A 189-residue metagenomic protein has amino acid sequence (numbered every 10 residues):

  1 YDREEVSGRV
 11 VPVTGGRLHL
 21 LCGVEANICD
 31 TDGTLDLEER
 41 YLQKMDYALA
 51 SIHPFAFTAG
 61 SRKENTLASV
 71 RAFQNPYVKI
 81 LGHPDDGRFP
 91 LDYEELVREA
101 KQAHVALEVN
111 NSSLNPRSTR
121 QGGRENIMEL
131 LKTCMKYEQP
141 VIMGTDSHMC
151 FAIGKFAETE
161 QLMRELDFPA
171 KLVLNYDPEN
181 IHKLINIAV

Functional and structural regions predicted by a protein language model:
Y1-V109, R164-L166, L172-V173, N180-V189: Extended substrate/RNA-proximal surfaces in nucleic-acid metabolism proteins
I28, R88, L114-N115, M149-C150 (+1 more regions): Positions that flank functional sites
F73-Q74, M135-Q139: Short hydrophobic "helix-edge" motifs at membrane interfaces and signal-peptide entry regions
P90-E99, R117-T133, C150-R164, L184-I185: Histidine/acidic-residue-rich catalytic or RNA/ligand-binding cores of hydrolases and nuclease-related proteins
A106-T119: His/Asp/Glu-enriched short active-site or ligand-binding loop at hydrolase and phosphoryl-transfer sites
V109-N111, M143-T145, D177: Active-site proximal loops enriched in glycine and acidic residues that flank catalytic Cys/His/Asp and coordinate
S112, L131, E138, G144: C-terminal active-site rim and adjoining tail of enzyme catalytic domains
Q139-I153, V173: Short acidic/histidine-rich active-site segments
